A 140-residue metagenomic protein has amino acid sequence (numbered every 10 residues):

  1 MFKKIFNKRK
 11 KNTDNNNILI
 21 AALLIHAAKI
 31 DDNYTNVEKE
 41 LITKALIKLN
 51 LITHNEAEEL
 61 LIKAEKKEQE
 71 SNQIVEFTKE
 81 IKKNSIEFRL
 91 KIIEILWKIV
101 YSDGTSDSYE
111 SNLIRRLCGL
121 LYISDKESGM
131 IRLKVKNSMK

Functional and structural regions predicted by a protein language model:
M1-K140: Small-residue-enriched hydrophobic alpha-helices in membranes
